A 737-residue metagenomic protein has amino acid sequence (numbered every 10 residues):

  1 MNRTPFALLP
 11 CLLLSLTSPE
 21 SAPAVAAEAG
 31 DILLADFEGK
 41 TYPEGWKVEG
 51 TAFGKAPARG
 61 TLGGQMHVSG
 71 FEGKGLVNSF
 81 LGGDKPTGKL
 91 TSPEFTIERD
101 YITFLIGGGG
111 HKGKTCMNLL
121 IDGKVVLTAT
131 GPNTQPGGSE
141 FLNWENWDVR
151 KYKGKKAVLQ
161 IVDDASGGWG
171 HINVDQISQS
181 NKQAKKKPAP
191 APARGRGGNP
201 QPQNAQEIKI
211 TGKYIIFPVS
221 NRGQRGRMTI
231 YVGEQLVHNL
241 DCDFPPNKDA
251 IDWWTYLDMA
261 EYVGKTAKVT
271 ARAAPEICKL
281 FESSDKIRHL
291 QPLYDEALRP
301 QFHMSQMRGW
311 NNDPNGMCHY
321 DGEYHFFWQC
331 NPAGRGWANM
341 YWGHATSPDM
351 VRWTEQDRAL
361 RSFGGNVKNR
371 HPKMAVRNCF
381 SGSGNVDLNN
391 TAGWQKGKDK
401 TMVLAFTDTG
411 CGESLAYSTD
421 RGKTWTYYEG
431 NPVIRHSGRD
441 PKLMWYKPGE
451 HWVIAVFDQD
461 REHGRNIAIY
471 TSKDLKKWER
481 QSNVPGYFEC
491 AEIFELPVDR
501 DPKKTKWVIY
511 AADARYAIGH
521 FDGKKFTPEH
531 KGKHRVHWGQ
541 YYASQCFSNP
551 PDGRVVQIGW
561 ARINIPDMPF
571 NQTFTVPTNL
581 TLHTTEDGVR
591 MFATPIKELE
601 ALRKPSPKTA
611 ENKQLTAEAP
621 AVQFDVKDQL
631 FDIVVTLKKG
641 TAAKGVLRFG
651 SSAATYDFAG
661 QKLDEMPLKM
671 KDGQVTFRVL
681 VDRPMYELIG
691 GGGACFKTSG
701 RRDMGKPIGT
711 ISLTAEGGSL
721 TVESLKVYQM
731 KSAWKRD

Functional and structural regions predicted by a protein language model:
A27-A56, Q183-A193, D295, K597 (+1 more regions): Extracellular carbohydrate-recognition regions
K74-T103, K112-G113, L142-N146, G198-K209 (+3 more regions): Short beta-strands within extracellular/lumenal beta-sheet-rich domains
K85-T87, F95-T103, G154-A157, I208-I216 (+2 more regions): Extended extracellular/luminal ectodomain segments enriched in beta-structured repeat modules
F104-L105, L159-I161, F217, V269-T270 (+14 more regions): Hydrophobic core segments of beta-strands in well-ordered, beta-rich domains
I121-W169, P200, P218, G223 (+1 more regions): Extracellular carbohydrate recognition and processing domains and analogous Trp-centered ligand-binding platforms
L127-S139, P188, G195-G197, L236-W254 (+10 more regions): Surface loop/turn signatures of beta-propeller and other carbohydrate-active proteins
A165-N181, P275-E282, S719-T721: Extracellular carbohydrate recognition
P202-P218, Q224-E234, E261-A273, L290 (+3 more regions): Beta-rich accessory regions
